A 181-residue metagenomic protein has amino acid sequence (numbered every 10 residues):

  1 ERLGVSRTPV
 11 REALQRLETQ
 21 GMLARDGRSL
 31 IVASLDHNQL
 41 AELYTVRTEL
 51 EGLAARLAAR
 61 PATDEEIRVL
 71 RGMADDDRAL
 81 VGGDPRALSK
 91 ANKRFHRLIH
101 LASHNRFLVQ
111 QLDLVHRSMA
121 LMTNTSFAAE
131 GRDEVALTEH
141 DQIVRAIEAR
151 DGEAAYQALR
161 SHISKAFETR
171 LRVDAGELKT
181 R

Functional and structural regions predicted by a protein language model:
E1-R60, L171-R181: Short linear motifs at protein or domain termini
H37-N38, A120, F167-E168: Short secondary-structure transition/capping segments
R47, T63-T125, L137-A146, A154-S164: Conserved amphipathic alpha-helical segments that form helical-bundle/coiled-coil interaction surfaces
L57, L98, A166-T169: Short alpha-helical functional segments enriched in proximate histidine and acidic residues
G152-R181: C-terminal effector-binding regulatory domain of bacterial HTH transcription factors
